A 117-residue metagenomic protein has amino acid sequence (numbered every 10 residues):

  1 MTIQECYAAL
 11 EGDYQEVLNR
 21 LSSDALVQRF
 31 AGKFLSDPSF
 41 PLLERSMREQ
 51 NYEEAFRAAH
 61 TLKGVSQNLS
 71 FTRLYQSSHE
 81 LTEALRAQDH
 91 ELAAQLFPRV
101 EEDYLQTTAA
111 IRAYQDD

Functional and structural regions predicted by a protein language model:
M1-R57, T61-D117: Two-component system phosphorelay core
